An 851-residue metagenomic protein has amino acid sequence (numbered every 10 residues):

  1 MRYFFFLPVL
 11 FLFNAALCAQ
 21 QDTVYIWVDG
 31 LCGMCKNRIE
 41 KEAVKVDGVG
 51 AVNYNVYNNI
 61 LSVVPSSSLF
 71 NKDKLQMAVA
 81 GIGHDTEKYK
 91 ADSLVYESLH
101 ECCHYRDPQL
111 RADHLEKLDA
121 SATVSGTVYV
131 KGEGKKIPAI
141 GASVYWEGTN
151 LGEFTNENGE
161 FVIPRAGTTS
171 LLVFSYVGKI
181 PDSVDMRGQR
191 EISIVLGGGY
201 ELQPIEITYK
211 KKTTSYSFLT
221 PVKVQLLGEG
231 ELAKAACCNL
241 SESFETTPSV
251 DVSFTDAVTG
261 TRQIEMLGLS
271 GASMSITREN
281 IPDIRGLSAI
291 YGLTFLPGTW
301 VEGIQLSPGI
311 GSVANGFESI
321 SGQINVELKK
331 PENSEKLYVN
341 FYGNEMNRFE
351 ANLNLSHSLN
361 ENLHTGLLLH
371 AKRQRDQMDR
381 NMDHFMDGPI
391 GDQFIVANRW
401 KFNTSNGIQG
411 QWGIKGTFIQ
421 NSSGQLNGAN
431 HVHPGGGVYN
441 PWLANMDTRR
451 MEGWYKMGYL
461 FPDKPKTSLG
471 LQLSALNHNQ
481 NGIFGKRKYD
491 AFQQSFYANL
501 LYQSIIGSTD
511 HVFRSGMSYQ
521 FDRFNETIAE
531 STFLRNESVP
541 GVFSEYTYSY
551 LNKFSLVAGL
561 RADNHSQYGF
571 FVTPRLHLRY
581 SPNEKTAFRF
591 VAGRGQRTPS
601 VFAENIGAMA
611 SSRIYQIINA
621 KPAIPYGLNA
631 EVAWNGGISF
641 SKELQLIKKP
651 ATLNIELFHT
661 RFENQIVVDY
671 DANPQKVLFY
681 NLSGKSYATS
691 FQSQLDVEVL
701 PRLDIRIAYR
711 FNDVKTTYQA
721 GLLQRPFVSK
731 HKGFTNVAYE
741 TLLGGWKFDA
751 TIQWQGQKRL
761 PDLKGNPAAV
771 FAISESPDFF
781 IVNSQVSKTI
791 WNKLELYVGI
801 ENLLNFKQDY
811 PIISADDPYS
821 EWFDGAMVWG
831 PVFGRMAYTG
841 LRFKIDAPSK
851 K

Functional and structural regions predicted by a protein language model:
E133, G141-E147, Y176-V177, Q189-A233 (+1 more regions): Short, acidic, small-residue-rich periplasmic hinge/interaction motif at the N-terminus of Gram-negative outer-membrane
F161-P164, Q263, I281-P308, V396: Short acidic/polar hinge/loop motifs at secondary-structure boundaries that mediate gating or recognition
S193-I194, F295-K336, K844: A beta-strand signature from Gram-negative outer-membrane beta-barrel systems, especially the internal plug domain
S241-I284: Extracytoplasmic beta-strand/coil segments of soluble accessory domains associated with Gram-negative outer-membrane
Q374-I395, K401-L469, A475-Q493: Flexible loop and strand-edge segments within Gram-negative outer membrane beta-barrel domains
S468-G482, S581, R589, Y626-N681: Membrane-embedded beta-barrel scaffold of Gram-negative outer-membrane proteins
S549, E656-F662, N681-L763: Gram-negative outer-membrane beta-barrel transporters
Q596, R661-E663, W754-L763, K788-K851: C-terminal beta-signal and adjacent terminal beta-strands/loops of Gram-negative outer-membrane beta-barrel proteins
